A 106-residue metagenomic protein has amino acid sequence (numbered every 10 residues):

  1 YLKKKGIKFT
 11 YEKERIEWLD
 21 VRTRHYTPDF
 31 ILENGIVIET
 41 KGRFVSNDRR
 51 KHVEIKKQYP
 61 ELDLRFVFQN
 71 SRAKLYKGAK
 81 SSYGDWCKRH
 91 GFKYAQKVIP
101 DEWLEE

Functional and structural regions predicted by a protein language model:
Y1-E106: Nucleic-acid endo/exonuclease domains
